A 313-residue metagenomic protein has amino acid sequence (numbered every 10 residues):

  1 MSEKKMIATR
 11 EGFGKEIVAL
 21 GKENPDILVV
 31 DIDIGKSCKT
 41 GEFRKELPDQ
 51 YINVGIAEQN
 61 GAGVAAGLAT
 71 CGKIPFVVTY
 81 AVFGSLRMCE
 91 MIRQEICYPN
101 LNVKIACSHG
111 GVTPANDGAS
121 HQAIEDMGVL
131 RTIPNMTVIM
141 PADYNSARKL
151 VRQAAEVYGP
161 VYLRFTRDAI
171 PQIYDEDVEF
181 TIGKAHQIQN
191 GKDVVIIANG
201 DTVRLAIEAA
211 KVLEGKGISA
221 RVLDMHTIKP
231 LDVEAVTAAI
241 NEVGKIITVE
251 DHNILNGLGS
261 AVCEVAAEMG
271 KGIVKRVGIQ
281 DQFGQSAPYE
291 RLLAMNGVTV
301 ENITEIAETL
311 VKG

Functional and structural regions predicted by a protein language model:
M1-R164, A169, N302: Thiamine diphosphate
R10-G12, E23-D26, D31-G41, K45 (+2 more regions): Thiamine diphosphate
